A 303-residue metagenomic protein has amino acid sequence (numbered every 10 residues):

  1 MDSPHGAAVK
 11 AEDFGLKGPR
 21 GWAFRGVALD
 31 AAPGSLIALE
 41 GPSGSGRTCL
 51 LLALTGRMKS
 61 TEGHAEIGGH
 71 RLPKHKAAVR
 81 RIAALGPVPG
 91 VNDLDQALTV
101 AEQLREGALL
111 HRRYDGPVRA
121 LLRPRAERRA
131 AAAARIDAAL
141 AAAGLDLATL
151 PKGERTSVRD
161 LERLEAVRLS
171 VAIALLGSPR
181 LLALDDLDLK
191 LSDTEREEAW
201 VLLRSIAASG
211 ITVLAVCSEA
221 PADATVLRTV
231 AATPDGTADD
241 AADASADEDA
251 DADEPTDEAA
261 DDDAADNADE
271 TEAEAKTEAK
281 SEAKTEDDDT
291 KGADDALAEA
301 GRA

Functional and structural regions predicted by a protein language model:
D2-A28: A short, flexible loop at the N-terminus of ABC-type nucleotide-binding domains that lies
E40-P42: The feature captures the beta-strand-to-loop junction immediately N-terminal to the Walker
R47: Conserved lysine of the Walker
T55: Helix-to-loop junction immediately C-terminal to a conserved catalytic motif
G63-R71, V79: Conserved ABC transporter NBD signature motif
P89-E165: ABC-family P-loop ATPase nucleotide-binding domains
V171: Hydrophobic anchor residue at the start of the ABC signature
